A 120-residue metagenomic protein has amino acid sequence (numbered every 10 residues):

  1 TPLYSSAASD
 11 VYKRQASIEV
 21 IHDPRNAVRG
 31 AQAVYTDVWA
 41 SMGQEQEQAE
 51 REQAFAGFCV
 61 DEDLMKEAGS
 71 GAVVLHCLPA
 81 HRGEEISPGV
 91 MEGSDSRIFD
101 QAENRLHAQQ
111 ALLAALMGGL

Functional and structural regions predicted by a protein language model:
T1-A8, Y12: Single conserved hydrophobic/aromatic residue that forms the stacking wall/gate of nucleotide- or nucleobase-binding
A8, G30-A31, S94: Short, well-ordered alpha-helix to beta-strand connector turns
K13-P88: Rossmann-like adenosine-cofactor binding region
G71-A72, L78-L120: Adenosine-phosphate binding glycine-rich loop
